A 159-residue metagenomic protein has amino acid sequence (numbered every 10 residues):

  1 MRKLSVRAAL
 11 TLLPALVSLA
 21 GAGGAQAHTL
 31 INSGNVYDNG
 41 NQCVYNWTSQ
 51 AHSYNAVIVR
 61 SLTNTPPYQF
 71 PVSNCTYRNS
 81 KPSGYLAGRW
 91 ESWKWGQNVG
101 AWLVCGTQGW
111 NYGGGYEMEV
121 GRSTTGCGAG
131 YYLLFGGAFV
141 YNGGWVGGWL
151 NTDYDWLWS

Functional and structural regions predicted by a protein language model:
M1-A27: Secretory targeting and sorting signals
A27-S159: Post-signal peptide N-terminal regions of Sec-secreted extracellular proteins
